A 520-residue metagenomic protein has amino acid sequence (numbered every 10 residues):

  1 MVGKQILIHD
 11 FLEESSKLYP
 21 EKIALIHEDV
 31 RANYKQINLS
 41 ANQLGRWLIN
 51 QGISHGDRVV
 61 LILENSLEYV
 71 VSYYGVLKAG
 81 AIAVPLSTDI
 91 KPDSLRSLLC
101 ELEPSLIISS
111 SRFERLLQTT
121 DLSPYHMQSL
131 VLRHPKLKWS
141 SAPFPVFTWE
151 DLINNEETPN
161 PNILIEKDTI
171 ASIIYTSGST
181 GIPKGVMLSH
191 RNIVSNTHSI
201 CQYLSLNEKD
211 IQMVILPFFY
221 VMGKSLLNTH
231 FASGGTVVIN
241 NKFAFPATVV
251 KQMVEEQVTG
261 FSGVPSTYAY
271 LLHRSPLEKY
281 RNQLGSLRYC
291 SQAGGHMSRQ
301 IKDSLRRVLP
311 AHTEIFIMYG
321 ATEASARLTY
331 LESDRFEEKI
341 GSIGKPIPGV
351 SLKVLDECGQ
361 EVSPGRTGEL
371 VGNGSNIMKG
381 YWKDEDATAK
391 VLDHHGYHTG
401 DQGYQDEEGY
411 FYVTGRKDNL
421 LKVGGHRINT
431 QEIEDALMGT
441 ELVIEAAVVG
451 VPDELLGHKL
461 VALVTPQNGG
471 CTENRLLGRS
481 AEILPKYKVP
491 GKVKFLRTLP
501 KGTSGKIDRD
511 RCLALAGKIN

Functional and structural regions predicted by a protein language model:
K4, E21-S66, V70-Y74, K91-R96 (+2 more regions): Conserved AMP-binding/adenylate-forming core of the ANL superfamily
Q5, P20-E21, N65, P145-F147 (+3 more regions): Conserved pre-ATP/AMP-binding loop-to-beta segment of ANL
N33-K35, A171-S195: Conserved AMP-binding A3 loop
I90, F261, G374, K379-G380 (+4 more regions): AMP-binding/adenylate-forming catalytic core of the ANL superfamily
E114-K167: ANL superfamily adenylate-forming
V194-I211, F219-G260, R274, G349: Conserved AMP-binding/adenylation subdomain of ANL enzymes
V258-G263, L272-E338, S351: Gly/Ser/Thr-rich phosphate-binding loop
K345-G349, C358-V391, H426-I428: Conserved ATP/PPi-binding loop(s) of AMP-dependent carboxylate-activating enzymes
